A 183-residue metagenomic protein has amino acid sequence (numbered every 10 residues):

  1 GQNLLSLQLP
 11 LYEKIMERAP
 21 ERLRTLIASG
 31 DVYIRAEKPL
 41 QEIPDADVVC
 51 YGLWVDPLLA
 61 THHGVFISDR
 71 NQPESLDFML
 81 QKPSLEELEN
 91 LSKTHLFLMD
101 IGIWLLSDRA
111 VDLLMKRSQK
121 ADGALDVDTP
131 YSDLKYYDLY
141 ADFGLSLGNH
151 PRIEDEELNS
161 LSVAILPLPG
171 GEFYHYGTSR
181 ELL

Functional and structural regions predicted by a protein language model:
G1-L183: Unchanged
